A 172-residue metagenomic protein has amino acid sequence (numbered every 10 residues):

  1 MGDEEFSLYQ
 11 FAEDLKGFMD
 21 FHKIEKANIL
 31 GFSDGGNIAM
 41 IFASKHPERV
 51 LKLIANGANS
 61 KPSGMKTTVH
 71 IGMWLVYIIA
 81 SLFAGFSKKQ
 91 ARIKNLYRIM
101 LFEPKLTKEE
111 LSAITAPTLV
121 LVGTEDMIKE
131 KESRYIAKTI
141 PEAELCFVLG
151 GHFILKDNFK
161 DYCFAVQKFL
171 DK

Functional and structural regions predicted by a protein language model:
M1-L30: Active-site loop/oxyanion-hole signature of alpha/beta-hydrolase fold enzymes
S33: Catalytic nucleophile serine of serine hydrolases, specifically the conserved "nucleophile elbow" pentapeptide
N37-K45, L51-S81: Flexible "cap/lid" loop of the alpha/beta hydrolase fold
N95-E110: Active-site nucleophile elbow and catalytic-triad environment of alpha/beta-hydrolase enzymes
I114, V120-V122: Short beta-strand/loop motif that positions the catalytic acidic residue of the alpha/beta-hydrolase fold
M127-E132: Conserved alpha/beta-hydrolase "acid-adjacent" motif
S133-F153: Catalytic histidine neighborhood in serine/cysteine hydrolases with alpha/beta-hydrolase-type architecture
G151-C163: Catalytic histidine-centered segment of alpha/beta-hydrolase-like enzymes
